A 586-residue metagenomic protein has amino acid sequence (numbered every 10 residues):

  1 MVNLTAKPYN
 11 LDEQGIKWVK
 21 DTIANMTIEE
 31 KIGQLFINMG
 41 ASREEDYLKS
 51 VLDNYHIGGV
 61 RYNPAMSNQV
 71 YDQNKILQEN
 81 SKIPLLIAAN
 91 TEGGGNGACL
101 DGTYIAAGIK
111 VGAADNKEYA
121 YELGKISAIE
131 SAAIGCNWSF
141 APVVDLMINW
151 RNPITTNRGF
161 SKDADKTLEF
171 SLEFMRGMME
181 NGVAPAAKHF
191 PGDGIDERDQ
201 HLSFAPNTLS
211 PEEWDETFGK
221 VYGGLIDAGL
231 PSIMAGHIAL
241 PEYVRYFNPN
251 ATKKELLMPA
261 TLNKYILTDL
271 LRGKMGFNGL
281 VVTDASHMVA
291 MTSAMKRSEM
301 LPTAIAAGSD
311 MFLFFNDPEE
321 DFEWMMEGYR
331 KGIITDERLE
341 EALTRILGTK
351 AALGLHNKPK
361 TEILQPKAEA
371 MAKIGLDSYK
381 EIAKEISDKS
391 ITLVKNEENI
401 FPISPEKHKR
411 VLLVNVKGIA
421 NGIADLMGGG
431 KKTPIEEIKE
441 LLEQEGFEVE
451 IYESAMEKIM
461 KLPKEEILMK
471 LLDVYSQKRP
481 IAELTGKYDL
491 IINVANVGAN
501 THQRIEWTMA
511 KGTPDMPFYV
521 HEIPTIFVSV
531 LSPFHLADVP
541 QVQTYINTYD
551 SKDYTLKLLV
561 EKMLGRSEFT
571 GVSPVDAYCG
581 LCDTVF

Functional and structural regions predicted by a protein language model:
M1-G108, N396, K478, Y488: N-terminal hydrophobic targeting/anchoring segments and the immediately downstream early-domain regions of hydrolases
M1-N10, T392-F586: C-terminal non-catalytic regions of proteins with extracellular/luminal or membrane-system context
I32-G40, G58-Y62, L85-G93, W138-P142 (+6 more regions): Hydrophobic faces of well-ordered beta-strands that scaffold small-molecule active sites in alpha/beta enzyme cores
A41-N54, A120-S127, S131, W214-Y222 (+1 more regions): Short, acidic/polar
V51-A65, Q69, W150, L225-M258 (+1 more regions): Short acidic, glycine-rich surface-loop motifs adjacent to enzyme active sites
S67-L86, K117-A133, L339-G348, D388-K389: Active-site-adjacent structural elements in enzyme catalytic domains
Q69-L85, G95-G97, K162-R338, R345: Second-shell residues forming the walls of enzyme active-site clefts
E337-L339, L343, G348-T392: Helix-enriched interaction subdomains in cytosolic or periplasmic regions, typified by TIR/SEFIR signaling/NADase cores
